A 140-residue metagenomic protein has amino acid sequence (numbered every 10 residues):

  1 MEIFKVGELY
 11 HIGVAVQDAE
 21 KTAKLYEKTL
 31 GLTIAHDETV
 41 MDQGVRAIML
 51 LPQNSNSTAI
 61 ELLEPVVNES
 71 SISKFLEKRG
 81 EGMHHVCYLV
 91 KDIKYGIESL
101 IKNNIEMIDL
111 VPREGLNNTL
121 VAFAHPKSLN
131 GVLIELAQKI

Functional and structural regions predicted by a protein language model:
M1-A23, E81-V90, K139-I140: N-terminal beta-strand motif that seeds the catalytic metal site of vicinal oxygen chelate
M1-K5, I48-L51, A59-I60, Y88 (+1 more regions): Vicinal oxygen chelate
D18-T33, E98-N103: Amphipathic alpha-helical segments
T22, L30-T33, N56-T58, S70-S71 (+1 more regions): Short loop/beta submotifs within extracellular cysteine-rich repeat domains
G31-T39, I105-P112: Short secondary-structure junctions
T39-Q43, K78, R113-L116: A short beta-turn/loop motif at secondary-structure boundaries
V40-N56: C-terminal "cap" of GNAT-fold acetyltransferases
A59-H84: Helix-adjacent hinge/juxtasegments
